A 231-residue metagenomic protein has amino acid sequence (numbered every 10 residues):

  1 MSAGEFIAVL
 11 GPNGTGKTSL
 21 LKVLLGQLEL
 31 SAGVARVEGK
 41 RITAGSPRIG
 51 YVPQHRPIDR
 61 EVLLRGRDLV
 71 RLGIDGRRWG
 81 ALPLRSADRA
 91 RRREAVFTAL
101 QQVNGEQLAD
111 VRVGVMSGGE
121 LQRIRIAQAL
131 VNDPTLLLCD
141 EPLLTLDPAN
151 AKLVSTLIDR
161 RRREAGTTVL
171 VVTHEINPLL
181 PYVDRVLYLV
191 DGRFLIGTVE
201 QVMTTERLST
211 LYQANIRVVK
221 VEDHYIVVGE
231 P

Functional and structural regions predicted by a protein language model:
L25: Helix-to-loop junction immediately C-terminal to a conserved catalytic motif
G33-P47: Conserved ABC transporter NBD signature motif
A87-L108: Conserved ABC ATPase "signature" region
R112-M116, E120: Conserved ABC ATPase signature
D133: Conserved catalytic motifs of ABC-family nucleotide-binding domains
L137-E141: Catalytic Walker B motif of ABC-type/P-loop ATPase nucleotide-binding domains
Q201, T205-E206, L211-P231: ABC ATPase nucleotide-binding domains
